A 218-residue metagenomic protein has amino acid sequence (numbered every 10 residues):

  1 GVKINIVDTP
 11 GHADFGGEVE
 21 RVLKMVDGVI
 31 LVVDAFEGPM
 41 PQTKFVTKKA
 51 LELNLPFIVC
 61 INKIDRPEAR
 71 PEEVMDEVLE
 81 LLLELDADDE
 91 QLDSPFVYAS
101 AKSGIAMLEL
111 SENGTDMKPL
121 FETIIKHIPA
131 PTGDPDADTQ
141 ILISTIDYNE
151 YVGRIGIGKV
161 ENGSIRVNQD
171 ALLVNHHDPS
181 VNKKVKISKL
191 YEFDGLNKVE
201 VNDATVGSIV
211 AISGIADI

Functional and structural regions predicted by a protein language model:
G1-I218: Structural and coupling elements of P-loop NTPases
